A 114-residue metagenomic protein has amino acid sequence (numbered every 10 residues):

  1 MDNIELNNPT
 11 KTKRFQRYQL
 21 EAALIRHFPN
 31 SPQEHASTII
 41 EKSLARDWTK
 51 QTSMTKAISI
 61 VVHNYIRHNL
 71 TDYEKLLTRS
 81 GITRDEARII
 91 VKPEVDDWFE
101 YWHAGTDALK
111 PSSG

Functional and structural regions predicted by a protein language model:
M1-G114: Structure-specific DNA junction-binding interface
